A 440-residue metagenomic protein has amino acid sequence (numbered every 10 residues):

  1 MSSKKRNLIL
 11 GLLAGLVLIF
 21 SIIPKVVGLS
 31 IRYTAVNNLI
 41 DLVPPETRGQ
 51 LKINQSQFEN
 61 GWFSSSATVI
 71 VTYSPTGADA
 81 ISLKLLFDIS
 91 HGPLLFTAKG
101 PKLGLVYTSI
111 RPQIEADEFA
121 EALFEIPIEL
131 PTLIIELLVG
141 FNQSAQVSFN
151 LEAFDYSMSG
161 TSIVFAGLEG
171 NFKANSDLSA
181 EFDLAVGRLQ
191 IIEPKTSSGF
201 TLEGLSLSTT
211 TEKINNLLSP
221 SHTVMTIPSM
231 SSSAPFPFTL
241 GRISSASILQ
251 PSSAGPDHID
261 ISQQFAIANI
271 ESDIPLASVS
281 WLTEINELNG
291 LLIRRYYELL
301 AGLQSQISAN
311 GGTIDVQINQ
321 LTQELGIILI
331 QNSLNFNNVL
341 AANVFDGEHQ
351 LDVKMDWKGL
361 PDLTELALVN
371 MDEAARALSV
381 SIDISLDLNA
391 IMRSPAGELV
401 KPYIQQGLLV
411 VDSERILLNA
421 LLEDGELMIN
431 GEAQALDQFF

Functional and structural regions predicted by a protein language model:
M1-K4: Short, Lys/Arg-rich N-terminal segment immediately upstream of the first membrane anchor
N7-F440: Glycine-rich, small/hydroxylated-residue low-complexity segments
